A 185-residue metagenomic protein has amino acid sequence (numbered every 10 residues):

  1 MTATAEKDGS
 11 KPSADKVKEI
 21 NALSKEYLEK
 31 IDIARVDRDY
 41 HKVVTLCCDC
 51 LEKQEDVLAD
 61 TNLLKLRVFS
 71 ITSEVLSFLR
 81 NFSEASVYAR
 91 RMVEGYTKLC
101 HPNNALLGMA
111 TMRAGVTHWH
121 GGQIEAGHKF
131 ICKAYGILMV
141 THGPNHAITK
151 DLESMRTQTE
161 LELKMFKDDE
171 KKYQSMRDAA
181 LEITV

Functional and structural regions predicted by a protein language model:
M1-V185: Intrinsic-disorder-linked linear interaction elements in eukaryotic regulatory proteins
